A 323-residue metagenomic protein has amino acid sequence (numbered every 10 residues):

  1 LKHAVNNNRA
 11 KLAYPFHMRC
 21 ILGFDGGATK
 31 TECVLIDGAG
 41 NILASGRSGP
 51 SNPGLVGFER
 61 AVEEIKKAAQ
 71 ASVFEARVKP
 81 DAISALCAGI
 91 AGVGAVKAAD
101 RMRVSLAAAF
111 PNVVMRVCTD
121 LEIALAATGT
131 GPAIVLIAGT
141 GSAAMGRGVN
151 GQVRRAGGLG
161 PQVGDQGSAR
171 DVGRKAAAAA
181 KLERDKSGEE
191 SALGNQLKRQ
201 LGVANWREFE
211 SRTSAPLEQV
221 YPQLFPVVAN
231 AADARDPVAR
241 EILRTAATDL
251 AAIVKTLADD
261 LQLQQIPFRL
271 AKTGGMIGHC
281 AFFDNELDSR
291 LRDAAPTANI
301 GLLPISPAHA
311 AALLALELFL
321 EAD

Functional and structural regions predicted by a protein language model:
A13-Y14, G94: N-terminal leader/targeting segments
Y14-I83, S105, F110, A127-A133 (+1 more regions): ATP-binding/phosphotransfer module of carbohydrate and carboxylate kinases, centering on a glycine-rich
V93-S191: Phosphate-binding/catalytic loop of phosphoryl-transfer enzymes
